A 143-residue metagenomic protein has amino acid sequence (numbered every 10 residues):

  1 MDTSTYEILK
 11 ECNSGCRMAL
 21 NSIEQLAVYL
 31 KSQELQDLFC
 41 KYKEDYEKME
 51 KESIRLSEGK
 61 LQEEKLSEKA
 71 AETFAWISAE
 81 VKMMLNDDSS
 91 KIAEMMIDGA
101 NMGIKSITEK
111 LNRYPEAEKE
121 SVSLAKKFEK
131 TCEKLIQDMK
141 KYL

Functional and structural regions predicted by a protein language model:
D2-L30, K91-P115: Alpha-helical bundle segments that constitute or directly flank the non-heme di-iron/ferroxidase center
S4-C12, Q33-K51, S89-A93, E120-T131: Alpha-helical scaffold segments that form or flank carboxylate-/histidine-based iron centers
I8, S22, L38, T73-I77 (+3 more regions): C-terminal ligand-sensing/allosteric alpha-helical core of TetR-family HTH transcriptional regulators
N13, R17-L20, K43, E47-E50 (+5 more regions): Generic structural concept
L20, E50, I54-S57, S78-V81 (+3 more regions): A structural signal for well-ordered alpha-helices, especially hydrophobic packing surfaces of coiled-coils
L30, E47, L61, P115-E118: Residues at alpha-helix boundaries and short interhelical turns
E47, S67, D138: Localized chelating/binding microdomains that coordinate divalent metal ions or stabilize phosphate-bearing
K51, R55-I104: Carboxylate-rich helix-loop segments that flank metal/cofactor sites and access channels in metalloenzymes
